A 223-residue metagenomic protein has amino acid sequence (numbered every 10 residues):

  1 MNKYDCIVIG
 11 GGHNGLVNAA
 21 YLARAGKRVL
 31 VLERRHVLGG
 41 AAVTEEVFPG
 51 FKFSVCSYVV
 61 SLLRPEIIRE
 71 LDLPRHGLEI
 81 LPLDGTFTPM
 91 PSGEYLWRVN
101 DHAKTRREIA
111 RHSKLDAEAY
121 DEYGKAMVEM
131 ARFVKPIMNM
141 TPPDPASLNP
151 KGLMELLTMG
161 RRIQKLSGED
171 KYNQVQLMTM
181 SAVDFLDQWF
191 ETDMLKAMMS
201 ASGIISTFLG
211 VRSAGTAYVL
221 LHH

Functional and structural regions predicted by a protein language model:
N2-A146: N-terminal glycine-rich phosphate/pyrophosphate-binding loop and immediately adjacent elements
D5, T86, G160-Q164, H222-H223: A short alpha-helix capping/helix-coil boundary motif
R34, C56, A201-S202, H223: Fold-independent oxyanion-binding glycine-rich loops and adjacent beta-strand/coil segments at enzyme active sites
H36-G40, G77-I80, L153-T158, S167-G168 (+1 more regions): Short hydrophobic/aromatic-rich motifs at helix boundaries and adjacent loops
P49-G50, V60, S213-T216, L220: Residue-level detector of alpha-helical segments with a strong bias toward transmembrane helices and their helix-loop
S92-A214: Rossmann-like flavin
A197, V219-H223: Hydrophobic, small-residue-rich alpha-helical packing segments that form membrane-like cores
